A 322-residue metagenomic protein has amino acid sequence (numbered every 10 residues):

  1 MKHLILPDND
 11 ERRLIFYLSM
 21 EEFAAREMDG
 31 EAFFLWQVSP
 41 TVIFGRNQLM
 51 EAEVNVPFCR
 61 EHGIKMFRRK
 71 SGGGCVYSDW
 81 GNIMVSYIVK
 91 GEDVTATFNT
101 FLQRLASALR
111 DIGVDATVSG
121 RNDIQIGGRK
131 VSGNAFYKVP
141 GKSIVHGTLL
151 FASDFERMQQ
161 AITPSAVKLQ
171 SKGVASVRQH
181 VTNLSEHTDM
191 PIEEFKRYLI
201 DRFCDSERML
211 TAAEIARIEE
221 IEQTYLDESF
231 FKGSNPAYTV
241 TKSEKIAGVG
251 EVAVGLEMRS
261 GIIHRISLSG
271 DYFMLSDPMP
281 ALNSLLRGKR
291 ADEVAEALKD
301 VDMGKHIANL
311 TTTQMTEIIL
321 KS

Functional and structural regions predicted by a protein language model:
M1-T95: N-terminal lobe of the biotin/lipoate ligase/transferase fold
G81-N122: Contiguous, small/hydrophobic- and glycine-enriched helical/loop subdomains that border and often "cap" functional
G113-G127, M209-R217: Short, surface-exposed recognition loops or helix-turn segments adjacent to catalytic cores
S132, P140-S234, P280, S284-S322: Long, positively charged amphipathic alpha-helical accessory segments at protein N-termini or as interdomain linkers
A135-F136, L149, V252-G270: Short beta-strand elements
I215-S260: Structured beta-strand/loop patches that form or line metal/cofactor-binding pockets in enzymes
R265-S284: A C-terminal functional module that forms or caps the active site or interfaces directly with catalytic machinery
